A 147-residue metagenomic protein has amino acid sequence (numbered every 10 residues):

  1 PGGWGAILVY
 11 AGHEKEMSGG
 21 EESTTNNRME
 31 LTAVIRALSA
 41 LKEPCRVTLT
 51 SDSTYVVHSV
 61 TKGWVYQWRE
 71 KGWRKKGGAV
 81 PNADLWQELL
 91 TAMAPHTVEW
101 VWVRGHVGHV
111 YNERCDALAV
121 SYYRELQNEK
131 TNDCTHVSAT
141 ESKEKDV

Functional and structural regions predicted by a protein language model:
P1, V34-R114, L118, Y123: RNase H catalytic domain
P1-C45, A117, S121-T135, A139 (+1 more regions): RNase H-like nuclease fold core
